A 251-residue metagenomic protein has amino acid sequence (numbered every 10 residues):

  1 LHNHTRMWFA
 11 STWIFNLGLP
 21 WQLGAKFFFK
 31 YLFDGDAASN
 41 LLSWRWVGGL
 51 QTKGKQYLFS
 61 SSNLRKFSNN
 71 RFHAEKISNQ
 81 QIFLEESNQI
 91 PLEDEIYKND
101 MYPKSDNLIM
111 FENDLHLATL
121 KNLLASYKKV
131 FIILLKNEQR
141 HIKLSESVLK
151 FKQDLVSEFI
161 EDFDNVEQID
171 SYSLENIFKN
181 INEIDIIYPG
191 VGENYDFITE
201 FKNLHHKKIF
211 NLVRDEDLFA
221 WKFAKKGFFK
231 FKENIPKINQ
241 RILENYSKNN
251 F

Functional and structural regions predicted by a protein language model:
L1-S105: Active-site-proximal binding-pocket segments
S87-F251: Trp/Phe/Arg-rich N-terminal binding region typifying the photolyase-homology
